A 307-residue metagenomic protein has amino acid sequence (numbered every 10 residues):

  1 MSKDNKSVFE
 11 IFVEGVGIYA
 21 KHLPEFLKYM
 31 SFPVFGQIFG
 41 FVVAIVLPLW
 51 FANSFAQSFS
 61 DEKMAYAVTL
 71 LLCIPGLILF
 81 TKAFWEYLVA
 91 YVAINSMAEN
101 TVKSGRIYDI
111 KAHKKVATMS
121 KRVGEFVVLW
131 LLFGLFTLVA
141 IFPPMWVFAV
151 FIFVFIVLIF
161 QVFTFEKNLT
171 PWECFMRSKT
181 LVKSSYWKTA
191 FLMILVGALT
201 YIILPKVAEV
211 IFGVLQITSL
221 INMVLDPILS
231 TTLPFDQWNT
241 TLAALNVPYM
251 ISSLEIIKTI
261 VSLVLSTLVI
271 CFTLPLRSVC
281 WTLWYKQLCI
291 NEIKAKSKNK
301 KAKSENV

Functional and structural regions predicted by a protein language model:
S2-K3, E14, F51, S58-F59 (+3 more regions): Juxtamembrane transition segments at transmembrane-helix termini in multipass membrane proteins
K3-Q37, D109-L138, V154-K206: Interfacial aromatic "cap" segments that immediately flank transmembrane helices in multipass membrane proteins
I38-L49: Alpha-helical transmembrane segments of multi-pass membrane proteins
L47-L70: Short, glycine-/small- and polar/acidic-enriched structural segments that line small-molecule recognition paths
E62-A83, S252-K258: Membrane-embedded or membrane-proximal helical elements that form or frame transporter/channel pores
P75-L79, I141, S262-S266: Short alpha-helical transmembrane interface motifs in multi-pass membrane proteins
T81-V92, V147-I152: Hydrophobic alpha-helical membrane-embedded segments
T137-V150: Short hydrophobic membrane-inserting alpha-helices and related fusion/pore-forming segments
